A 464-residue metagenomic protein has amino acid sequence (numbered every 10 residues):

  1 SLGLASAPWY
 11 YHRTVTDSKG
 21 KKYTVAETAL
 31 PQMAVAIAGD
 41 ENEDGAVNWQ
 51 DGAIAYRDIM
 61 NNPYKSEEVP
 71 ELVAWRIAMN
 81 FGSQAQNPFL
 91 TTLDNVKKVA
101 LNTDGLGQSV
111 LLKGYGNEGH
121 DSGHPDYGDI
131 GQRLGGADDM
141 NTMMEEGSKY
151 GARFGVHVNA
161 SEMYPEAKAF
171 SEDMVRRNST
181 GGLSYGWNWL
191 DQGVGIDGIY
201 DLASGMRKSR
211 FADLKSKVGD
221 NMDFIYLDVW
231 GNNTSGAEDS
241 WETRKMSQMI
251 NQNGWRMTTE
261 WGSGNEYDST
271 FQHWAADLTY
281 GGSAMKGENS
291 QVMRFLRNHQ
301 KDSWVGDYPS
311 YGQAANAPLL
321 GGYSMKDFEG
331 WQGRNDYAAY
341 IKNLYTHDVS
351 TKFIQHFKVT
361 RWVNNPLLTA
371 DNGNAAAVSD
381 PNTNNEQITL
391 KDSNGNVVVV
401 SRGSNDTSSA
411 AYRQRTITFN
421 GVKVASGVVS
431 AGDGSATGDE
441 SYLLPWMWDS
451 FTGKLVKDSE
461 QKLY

Functional and structural regions predicted by a protein language model:
S1-A46, K65-L90, A160, A167 (+2 more regions): Active-site-proximal substrate-binding groove within the catalytic cores of carbohydrate-active enzymes
A53-D58, R133: Extended, well-ordered protein cores
A74-K168: Aromatic- and glycine-enriched glycan-recognition loops and surfaces that form the carbohydrate-binding subsites
V99, V110, F154, I225-D228 (+2 more regions): Generic structural signal marking isolated hydrophobic packing positions within regular secondary structure
